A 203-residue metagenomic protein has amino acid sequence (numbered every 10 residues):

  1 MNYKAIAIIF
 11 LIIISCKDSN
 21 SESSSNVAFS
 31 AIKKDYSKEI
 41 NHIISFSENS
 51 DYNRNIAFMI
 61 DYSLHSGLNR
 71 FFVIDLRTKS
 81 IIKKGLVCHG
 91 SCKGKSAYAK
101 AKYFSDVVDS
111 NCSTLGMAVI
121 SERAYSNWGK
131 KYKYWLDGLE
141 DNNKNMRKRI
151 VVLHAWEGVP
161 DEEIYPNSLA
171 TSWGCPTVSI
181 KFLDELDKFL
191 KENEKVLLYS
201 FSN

Functional and structural regions predicted by a protein language model:
N2-I9: Sec-dependent signal peptide recognition, specifically the positively charged N-region followed immediately by
I14-S15: C-terminal motif of bacterial Sec signal peptides marking the signal peptidase cleavage site
S19-W173, I180-V196, N203: Cell wall/extracellular polymer interaction/catalysis modules
